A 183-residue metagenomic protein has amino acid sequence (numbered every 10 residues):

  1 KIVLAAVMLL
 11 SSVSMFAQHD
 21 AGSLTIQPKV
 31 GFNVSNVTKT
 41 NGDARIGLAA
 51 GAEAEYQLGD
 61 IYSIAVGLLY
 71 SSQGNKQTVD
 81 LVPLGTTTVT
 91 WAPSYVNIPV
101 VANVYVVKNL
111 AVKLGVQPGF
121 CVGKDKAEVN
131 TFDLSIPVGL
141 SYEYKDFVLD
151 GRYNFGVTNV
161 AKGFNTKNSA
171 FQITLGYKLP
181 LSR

Functional and structural regions predicted by a protein language model:
K1-T25, L175, L179-L181: Bacterial Sec-dependent N-terminal signal peptides
Q18-L58, I64, C121, G156 (+1 more regions): Short glycine/proline- and aromatic-enriched beta-strand/turn motifs that initiate or cap beta-hairpins
H19-A21, G59, V107-N109, Y144-F147 (+1 more regions): Outer-membrane beta-barrel channels and translocator barrels
G22-I26, A44-L48, A92-V96, N130-I136 (+2 more regions): Residues that define the transmembrane beta-barrel architecture of outer-membrane proteins
P28-F32, L48-Y56, L68-Y70, V96-V104 (+4 more regions): Residues on the lipid-exposed face of transmembrane beta-strands in outer-membrane beta-barrel proteins
T38-R45, K76-L84, K124-N130, A161-K167: Outer-membrane beta-barrel translocator domains and adjoining extracellular loop/strand segments of Gram-negative
Q73-Q77, T131-R183: Predominantly the C-terminal beta-signal and adjacent terminal strand-loop region of outer-membrane beta-barrel
N75-V112: Helix-adjacent hinge/juxtasegments
